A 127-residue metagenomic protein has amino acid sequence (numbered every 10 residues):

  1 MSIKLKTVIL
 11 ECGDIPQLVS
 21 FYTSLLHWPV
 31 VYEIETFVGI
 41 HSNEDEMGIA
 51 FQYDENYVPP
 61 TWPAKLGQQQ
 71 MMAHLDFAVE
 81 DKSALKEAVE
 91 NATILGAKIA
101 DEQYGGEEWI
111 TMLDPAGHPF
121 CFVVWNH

Functional and structural regions predicted by a protein language model:
M1-K6, L10-Y32, S42-K98, L113-H127: Glyoxalase I/VOC metalloenzyme domain signal
I34-F37, G105-E108: Short acidic/glycine-enriched loop/turn segments that link adjacent beta-strands
A100-Y104: Short loop/turn motifs at secondary-structure junctions and domain boundaries
